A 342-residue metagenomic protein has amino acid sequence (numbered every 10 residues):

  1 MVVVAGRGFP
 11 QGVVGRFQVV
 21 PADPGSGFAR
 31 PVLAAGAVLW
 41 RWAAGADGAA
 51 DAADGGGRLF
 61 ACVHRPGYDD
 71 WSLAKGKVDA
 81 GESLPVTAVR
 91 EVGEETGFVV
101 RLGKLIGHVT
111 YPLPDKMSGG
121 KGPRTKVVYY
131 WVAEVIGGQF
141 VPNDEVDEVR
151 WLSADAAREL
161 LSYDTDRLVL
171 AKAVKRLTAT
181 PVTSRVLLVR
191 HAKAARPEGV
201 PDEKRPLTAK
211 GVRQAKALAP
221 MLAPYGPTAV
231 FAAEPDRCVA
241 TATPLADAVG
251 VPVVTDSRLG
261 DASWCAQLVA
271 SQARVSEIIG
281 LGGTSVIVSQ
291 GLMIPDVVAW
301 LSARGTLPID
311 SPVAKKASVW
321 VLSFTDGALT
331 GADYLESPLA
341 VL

Functional and structural regions predicted by a protein language model:
G12-L73, V186-H191: N-terminal strand-loop-strand
G55-V99, E198-R205: Conserved Nudix-box catalytic region and its N-terminal flanking loop in Nudix hydrolases and closely related
G76, P181-A266, Q272, P295 (+2 more regions): Active-site-proximal alpha-helix that buttresses catalytic centers in soluble enzyme cores
G97-G137: Active-site segment of metal-dependent pyrophosphate-handling enzymes, primarily the Nudix hydrolase catalytic core
Y130-L177: NUDIX/MutT-family hydrolases
V186-L187, G280-L292: Generic beta-sheet signal
Q267-G283: A short, acidic, amphipathic alpha-helical segment used as a generic capping/interface helix at domain edges
G305-G331: Domain-level recognition of soluble alpha/beta enzyme cores, biased toward histidine phosphatases/phosphomutases
